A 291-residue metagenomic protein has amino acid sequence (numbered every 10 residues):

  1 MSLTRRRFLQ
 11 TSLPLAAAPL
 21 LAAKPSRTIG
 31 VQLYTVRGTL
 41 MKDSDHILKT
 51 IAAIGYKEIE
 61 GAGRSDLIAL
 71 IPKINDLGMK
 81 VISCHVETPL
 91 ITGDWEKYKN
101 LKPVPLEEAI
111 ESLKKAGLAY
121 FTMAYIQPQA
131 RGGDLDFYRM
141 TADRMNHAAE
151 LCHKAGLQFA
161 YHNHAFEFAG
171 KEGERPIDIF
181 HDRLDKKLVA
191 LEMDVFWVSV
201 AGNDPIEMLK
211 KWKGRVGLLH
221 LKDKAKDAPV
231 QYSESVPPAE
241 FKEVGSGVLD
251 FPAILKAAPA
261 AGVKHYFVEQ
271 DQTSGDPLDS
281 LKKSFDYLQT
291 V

Functional and structural regions predicted by a protein language model:
M1-A16: N-terminal secretory signal peptides and thylakoid transit peptides that target proteins across membranes
A18, E58, I91-A190, K211 (+1 more regions): Active-site acidic/histidine proton-transfer and metal-coordination neighborhood in alpha/beta enzyme cores
K24, K49-A53, L67-S83, E107-L118 (+4 more regions): Acidic (Asp/Glu)-rich catalytic clusters
K24-K42: Boundary/entry segment of secreted carbohydrate-active catalytic domains
R27-Q32, I59-G61, V81-V86, F121-M123 (+4 more regions): Hydrophobic faces of well-ordered beta-strands that scaffold small-molecule active sites in alpha/beta enzyme cores
Y34-V36, A62-R64, V86-P89, I126-P128 (+4 more regions): Active-site beta-loop-alpha junctions enriched in small/polar residues
T39-T50, L101-S112, G202-M208, F251: Short, acidic/polar
H153-V248: Acidic/histidine-rich catalytic cores of soluble enzymes
